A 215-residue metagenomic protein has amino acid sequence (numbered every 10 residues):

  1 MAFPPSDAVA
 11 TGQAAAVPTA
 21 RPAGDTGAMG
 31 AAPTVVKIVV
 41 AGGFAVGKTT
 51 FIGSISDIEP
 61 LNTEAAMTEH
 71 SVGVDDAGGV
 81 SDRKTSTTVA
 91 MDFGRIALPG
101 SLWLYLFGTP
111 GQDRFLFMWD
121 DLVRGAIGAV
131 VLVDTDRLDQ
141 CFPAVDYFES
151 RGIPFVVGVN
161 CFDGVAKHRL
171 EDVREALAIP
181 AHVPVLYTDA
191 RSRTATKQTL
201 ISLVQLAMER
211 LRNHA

Functional and structural regions predicted by a protein language model:
A2-S81, G94-P99, W103-Y105: Conserved G1/Walker A P-loop phosphate-binding module
R95, R114, T196-L200: Flexible phosphate-sensing "switch/lid" loops adjacent to ATP/NTP-binding sites across phosphate-transfer
L106-T109, A129-D134, V157-C161, Y187-D189: Conserved beta-strand segments of the P-loop GTPase G domain that flank and frequently precede/overlap
Q112-R137, D146-R151: Inter-motif core of Ras-like GTPase G domains
Q140-F142: Active-site-adjacent beta->alpha loops and helix N-cap segments on the catalytic face of soluble alpha/beta enzymes
A144-Y147, D172-V173: A general structural detector for well-ordered alpha-helical segments in enzyme core domains, enriched
R151-P154, H182: A short helix->loop->beta-strand "cap" motif at the edges of active sites that frequently abuts
D163-A215: Canonical P-loop GTPase G-domain recognition
